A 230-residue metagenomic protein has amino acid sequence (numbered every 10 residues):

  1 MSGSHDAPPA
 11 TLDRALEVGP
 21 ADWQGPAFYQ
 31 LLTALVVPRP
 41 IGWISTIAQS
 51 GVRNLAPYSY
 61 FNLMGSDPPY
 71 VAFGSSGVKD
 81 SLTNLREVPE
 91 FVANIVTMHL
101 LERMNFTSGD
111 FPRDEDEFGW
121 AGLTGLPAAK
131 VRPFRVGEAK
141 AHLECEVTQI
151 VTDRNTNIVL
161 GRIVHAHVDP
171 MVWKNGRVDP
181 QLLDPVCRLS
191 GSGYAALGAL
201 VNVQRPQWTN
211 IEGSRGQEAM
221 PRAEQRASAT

Functional and structural regions predicted by a protein language model:
S2-T230: Basic, polyanion-binding surface patches
